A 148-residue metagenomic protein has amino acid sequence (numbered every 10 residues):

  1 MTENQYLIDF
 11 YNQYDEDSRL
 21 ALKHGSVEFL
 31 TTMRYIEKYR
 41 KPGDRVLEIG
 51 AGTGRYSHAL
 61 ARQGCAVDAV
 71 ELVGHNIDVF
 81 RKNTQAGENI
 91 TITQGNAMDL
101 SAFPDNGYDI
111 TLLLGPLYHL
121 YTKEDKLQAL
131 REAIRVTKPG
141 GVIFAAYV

Functional and structural regions predicted by a protein language model:
M1-P42, R55: Conserved class I S-adenosyl-L-methionine
G43-G50: Conserved class I S-adenosyl-L-methionine
R55-D99: Class I SAM-dependent methyltransferase SAM/SAH-binding core
S101-T111: A short acidic, Gly/Pro-enriched loop at the edge of an enzyme's catalytic core that lines a small-molecule cofactor
I110-E124: A short SAM/SAH-binding and catalytic strip from SAM-dependent methyltransferases
L127-P139: A short glycine-rich, Lys/Arg-flanked "PGG" loop and its adjoining helix->strand segment in the class I
G140-Y147: Conserved beta-strand signature within the Rossmann-like core of class I S-adenosyl-L-methionine
